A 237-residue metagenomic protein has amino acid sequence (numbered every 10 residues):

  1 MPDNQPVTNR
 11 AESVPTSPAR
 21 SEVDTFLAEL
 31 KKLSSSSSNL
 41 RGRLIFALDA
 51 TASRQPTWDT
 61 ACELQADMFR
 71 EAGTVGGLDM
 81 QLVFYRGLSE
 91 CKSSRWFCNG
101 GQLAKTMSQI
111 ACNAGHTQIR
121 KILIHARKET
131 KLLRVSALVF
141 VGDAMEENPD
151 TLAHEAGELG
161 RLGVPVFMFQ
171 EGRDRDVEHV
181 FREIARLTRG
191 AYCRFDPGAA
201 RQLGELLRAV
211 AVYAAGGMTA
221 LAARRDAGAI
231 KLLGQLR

Functional and structural regions predicted by a protein language model:
M1-I45, A52-D59, T74-G76: Acidic, polar low-complexity linker/tail segments
S37-R95, I122, L138-V141: Von Willebrand factor
E90, N99-A137, M145-D150, G172-R182: Von Willebrand factor
S136-L138, G160-F167: Short, surface-exposed connector motifs at secondary-structure boundaries
T151-E155: Charged helix-capping and loop-helix junction motifs
L162, L187-T188: Short, structured coil segments at secondary-structure junctions
V166-Q170, Y192-C193: Short catalytic-loop micro-motif centered on adjacent basic/acidic residues
T188, Y192-R237: C-terminal "exit" segments of structured domains
